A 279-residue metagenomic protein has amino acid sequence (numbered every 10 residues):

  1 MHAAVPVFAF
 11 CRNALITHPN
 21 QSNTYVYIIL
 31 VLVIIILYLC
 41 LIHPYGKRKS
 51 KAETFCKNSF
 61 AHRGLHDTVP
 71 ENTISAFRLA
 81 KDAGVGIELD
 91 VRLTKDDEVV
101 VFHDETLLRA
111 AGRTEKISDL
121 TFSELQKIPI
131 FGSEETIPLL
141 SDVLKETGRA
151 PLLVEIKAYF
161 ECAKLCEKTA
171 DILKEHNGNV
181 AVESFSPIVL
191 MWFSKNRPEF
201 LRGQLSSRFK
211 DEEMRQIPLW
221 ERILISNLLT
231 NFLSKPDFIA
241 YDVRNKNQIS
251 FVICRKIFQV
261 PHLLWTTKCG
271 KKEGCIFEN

Functional and structural regions predicted by a protein language model:
M1-N279: Phosphate-group recognition and catalysis centered on beta-loop-alpha active-site segments
